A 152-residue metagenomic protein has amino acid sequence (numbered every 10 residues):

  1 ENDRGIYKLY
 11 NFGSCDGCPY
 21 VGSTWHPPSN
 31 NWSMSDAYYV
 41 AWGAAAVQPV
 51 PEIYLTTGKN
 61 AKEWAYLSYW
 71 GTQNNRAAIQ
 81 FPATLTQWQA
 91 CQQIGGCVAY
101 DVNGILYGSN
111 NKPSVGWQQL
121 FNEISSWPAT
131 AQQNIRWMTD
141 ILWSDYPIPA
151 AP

Functional and structural regions predicted by a protein language model:
E1-P152: Glycan-processing catalytic domains of CAZymes
